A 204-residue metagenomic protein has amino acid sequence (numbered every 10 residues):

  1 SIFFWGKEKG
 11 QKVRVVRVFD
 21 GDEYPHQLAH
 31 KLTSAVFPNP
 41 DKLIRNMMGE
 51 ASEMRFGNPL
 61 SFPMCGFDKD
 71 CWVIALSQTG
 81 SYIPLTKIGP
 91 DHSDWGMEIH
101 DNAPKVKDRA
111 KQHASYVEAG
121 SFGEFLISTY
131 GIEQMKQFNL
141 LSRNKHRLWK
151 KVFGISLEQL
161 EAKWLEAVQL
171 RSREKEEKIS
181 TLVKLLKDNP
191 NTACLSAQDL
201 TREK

Functional and structural regions predicted by a protein language model:
S1-P25, P59-L60, M64: Catalytic zinc-binding patch centered on the HExxH motif and its immediate surroundings that defines zinc-dependent
G6-G10, N39-L200: Acidic/His/Gly-enriched intrinsically disordered linker/tail segments that often contain short helix/coil "MoRF-like"
D20-T33, F37, D41: Short alpha-helix carrying the canonical HExxH Zn2+-binding catalytic motif
R202-K204: Conserved functional micro-motifs across diverse proteins
